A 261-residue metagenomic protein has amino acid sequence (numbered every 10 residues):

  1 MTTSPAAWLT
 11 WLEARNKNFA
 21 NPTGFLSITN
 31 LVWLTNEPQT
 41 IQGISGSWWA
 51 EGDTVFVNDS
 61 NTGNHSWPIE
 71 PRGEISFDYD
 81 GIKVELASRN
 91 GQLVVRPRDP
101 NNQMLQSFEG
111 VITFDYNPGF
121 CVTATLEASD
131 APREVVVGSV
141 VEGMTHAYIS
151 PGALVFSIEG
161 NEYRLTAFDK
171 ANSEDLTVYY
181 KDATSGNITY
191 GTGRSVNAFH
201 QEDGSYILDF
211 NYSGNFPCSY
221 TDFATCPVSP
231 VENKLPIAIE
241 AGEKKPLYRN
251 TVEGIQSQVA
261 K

Functional and structural regions predicted by a protein language model:
M1-W48: Intrinsically disordered, low-complexity, charge-biased terminal/linker regions in eukaryotic proteins
W33-F77: Forkhead-associated
S45-A50, T54, I82-S88, A124 (+1 more regions): Broad, structure-driven detector of short, well-ordered beta-strand segments within folded domains
T62-N102: Protease-labile, long low-complexity intrinsically disordered regions enriched in Pro/Ser/Thr
V84, V111, A153, R194-F199: Beta-strand-rich interaction surfaces with strong enrichment in secreted/lumenal proteins
A87-A153, S157-I158: Surface-exposed beta-loop interaction hotspot
S157-E202, N211: Acidic/His-leaning functional-site neighborhoods
F199-K261: Long, compositionally biased interface segments
